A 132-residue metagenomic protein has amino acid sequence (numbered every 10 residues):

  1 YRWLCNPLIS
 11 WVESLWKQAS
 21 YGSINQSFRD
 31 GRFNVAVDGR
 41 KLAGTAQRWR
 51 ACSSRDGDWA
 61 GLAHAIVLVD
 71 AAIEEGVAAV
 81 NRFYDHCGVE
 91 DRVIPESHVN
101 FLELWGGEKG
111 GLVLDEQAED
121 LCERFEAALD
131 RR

Functional and structural regions predicted by a protein language model:
Y1-N25: Contiguous, small/hydrophobic- and glycine-enriched helical/loop subdomains that border and often "cap" functional
R2, D38-R40, D85-V89: Short, low-complexity, polar/charged sequence segments that are solvent-exposed and flexible
I9-K17, R48, C52-R132: Long, positively charged amphipathic alpha-helical accessory segments at protein N-termini or as interdomain linkers
S20-L42, A46-A51: Beta-rich nucleic-acid/ligand-interaction surfaces
